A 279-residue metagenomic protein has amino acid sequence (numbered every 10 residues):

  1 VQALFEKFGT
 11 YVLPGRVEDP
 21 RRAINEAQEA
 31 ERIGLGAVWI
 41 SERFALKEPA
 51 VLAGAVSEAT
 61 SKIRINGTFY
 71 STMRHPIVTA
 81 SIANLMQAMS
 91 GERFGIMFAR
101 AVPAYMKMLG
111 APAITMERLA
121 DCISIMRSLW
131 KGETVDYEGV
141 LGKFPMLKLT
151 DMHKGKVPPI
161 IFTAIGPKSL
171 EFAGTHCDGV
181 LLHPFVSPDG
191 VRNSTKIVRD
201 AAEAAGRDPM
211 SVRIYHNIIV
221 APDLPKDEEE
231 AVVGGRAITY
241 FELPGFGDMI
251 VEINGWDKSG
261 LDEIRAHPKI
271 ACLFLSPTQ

Functional and structural regions predicted by a protein language model:
V1-N66, P158: N-terminal beta1-alpha1-beta2 module of alpha/beta enzyme domains
Q2, P112-D151, V191-Q279: An alpha-helical appendage that flanks or caps ligand/catalytic pockets
A3, E31-R32, A53-K62, A83-F94 (+2 more regions): Acidic (Asp/Glu)-rich catalytic clusters
E6-V12, V38-I40, R64-T68, F94-F98 (+3 more regions): Hydrophobic faces of well-ordered beta-strands that scaffold small-molecule active sites in alpha/beta enzyme cores
K7-R21, T68-P76, K154-I165, V220-D223: Active-site mouth loops of central-metabolism enzymes
E18-A30, T79-I82, A164-F172, V233: Short, acidic/polar
L46-A55, V186-A202: Active-site-adjacent beta->alpha loops and helix N-cap segments on the catalytic face of soluble alpha/beta enzymes
T72-A88, A113: Glycine-rich anion/phosphate-binding loops
